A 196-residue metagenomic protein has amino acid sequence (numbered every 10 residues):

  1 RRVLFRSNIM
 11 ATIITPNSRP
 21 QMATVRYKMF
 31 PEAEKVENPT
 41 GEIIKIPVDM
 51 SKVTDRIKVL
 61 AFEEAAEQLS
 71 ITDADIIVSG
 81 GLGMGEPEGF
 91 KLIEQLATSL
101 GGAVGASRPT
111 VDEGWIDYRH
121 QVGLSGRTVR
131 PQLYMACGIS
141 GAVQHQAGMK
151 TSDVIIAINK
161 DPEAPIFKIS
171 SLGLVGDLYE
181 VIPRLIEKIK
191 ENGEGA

Functional and structural regions predicted by a protein language model:
R1-A196: N-terminal glycine-rich FAD/FM-binding segment characteristic of electron-transfer flavoproteins
